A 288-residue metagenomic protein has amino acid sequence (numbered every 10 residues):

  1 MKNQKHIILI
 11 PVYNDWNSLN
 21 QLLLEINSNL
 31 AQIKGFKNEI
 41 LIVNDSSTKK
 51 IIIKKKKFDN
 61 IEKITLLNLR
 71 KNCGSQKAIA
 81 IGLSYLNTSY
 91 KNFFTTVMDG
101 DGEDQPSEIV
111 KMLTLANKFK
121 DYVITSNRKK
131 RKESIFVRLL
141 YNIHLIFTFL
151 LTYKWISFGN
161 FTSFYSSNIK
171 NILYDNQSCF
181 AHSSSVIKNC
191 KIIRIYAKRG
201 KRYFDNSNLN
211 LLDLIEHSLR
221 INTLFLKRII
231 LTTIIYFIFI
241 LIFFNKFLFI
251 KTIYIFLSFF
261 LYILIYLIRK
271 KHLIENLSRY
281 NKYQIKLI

Functional and structural regions predicted by a protein language model:
K5-I7, E39: Cell-envelope/extracellular polymer assembly enzymes that use nucleotide-activated donors
D15-A31: Short, well-formed alpha-helical segments that are part of the catalytic scaffolds of diverse glycosyltransferases
D15-L19, S47, Q105: Donor nucleotide-sugar binding loop of glycosyltransferases
G35-S47, L67-N68: Short beta-strand/loop segment that forms part of the nucleotide-sugar
N44-I53, G102-E103: A conserved acidic beta->alpha catalytic loop
R70-K71, Q76-Y85, F94-V97, E103-C179 (+1 more regions): Acceptor/aglycone-binding surface of glycosyltransferases and processive sugar-polymer synthases
K170-I229: Catalytic donor/gating beta->alpha subdomain of glycosyltransferases that bind UDP-sugars
I230-I288: Membrane-embedded multi-pass helical conduit in multi-pass membrane proteins, especially envelope-biosynthetic
